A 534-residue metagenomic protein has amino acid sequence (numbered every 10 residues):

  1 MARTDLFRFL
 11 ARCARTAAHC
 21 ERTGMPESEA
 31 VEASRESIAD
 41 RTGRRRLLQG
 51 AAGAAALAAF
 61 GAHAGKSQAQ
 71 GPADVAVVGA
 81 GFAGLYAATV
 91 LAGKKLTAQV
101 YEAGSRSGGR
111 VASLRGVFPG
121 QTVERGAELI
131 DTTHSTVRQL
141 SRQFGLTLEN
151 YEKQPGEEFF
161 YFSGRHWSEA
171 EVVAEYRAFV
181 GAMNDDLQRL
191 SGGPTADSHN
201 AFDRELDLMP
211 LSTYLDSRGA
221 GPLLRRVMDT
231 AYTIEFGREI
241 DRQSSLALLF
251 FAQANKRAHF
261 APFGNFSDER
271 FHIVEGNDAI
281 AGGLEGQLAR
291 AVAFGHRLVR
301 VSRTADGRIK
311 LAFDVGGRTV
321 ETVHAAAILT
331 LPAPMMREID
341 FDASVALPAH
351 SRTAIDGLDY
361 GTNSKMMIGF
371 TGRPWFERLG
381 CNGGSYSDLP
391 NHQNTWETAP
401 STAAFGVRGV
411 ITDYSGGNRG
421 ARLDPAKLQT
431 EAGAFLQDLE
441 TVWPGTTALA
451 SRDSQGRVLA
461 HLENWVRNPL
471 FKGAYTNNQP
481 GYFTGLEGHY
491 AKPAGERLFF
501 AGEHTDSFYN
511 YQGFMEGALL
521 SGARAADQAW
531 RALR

Functional and structural regions predicted by a protein language model:
M1-T42: N-terminal secretory signal peptides
D5, R12-R22, R308, D314 (+1 more regions): Conserved flavin/dinucleotide-binding core of flavoenzymes
A30, T195-R300, G307, V315 (+5 more regions): Active-site/ligand-binding neighborhood in enzyme catalytic cores
A39-R41, R46-S67: N-terminal export signals
D74-Q99: N-terminal Rossmann-like FAD-binding beta1-loop-alpha1 element of flavoenzymes
A92-L114: Glycine-rich FAD pyrophosphate-binding loop
F118-R189: Dinucleotide-binding Rossmann-like beta1-alpha1 core, especially the glycine-rich loop that anchors the ADP
F294-Y414, V442: Mid-domain catalytic core of redox enzymes that form a hydrophobic substrate pocket/lid adjacent to a catalytic redox
